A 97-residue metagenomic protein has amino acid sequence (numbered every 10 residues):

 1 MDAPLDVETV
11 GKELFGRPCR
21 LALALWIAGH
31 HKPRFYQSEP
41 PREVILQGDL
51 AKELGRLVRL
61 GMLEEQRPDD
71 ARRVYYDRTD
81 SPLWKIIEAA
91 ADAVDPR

Functional and structural regions predicted by a protein language model:
M1-A22: Short alpha-helical segments that sit at the start of domains
E13-R20, P68-A90: Short, cationic-aromatic polyanion-contact patches
A22-H30: Short amphipathic alpha-helical elements of helix-turn-helix/winged-helix folds
K32-R42: Short acidic, hydrophobic short linear motifs in intrinsically disordered regions
V44-R59: Short amphipathic alpha-helical interaction segments
V58-P68: A short, conserved structural fragment
A91-R97: Short, charged, intrinsically disordered terminal tails
